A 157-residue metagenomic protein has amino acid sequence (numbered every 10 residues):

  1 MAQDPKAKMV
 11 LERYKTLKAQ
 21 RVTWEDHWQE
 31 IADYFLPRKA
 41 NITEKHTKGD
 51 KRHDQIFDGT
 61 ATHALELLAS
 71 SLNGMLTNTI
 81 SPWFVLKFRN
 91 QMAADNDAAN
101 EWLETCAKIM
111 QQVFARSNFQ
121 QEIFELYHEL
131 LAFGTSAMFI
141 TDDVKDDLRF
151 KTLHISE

Functional and structural regions predicted by a protein language model:
M1-E157: Extended, helix-rich architectural segments
